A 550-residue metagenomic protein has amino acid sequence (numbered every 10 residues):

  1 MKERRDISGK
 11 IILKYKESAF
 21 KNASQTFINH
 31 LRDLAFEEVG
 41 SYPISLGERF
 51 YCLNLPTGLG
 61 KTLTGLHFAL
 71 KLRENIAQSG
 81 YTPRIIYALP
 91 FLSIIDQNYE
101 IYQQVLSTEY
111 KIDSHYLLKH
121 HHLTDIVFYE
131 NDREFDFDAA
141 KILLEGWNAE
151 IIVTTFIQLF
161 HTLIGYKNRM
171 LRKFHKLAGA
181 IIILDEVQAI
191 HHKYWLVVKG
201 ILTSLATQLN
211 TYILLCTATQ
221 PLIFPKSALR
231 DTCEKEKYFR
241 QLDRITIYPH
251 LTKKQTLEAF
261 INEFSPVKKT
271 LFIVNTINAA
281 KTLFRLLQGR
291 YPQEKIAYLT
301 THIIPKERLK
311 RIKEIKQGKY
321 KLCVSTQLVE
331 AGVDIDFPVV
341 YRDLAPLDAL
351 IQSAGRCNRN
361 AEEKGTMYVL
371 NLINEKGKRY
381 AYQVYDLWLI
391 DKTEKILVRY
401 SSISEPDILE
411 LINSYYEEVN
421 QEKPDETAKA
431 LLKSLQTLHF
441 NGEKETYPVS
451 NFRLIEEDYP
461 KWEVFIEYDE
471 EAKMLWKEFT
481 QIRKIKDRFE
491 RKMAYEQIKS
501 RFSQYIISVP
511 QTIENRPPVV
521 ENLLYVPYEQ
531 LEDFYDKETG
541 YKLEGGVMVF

Functional and structural regions predicted by a protein language model:
M1-Y51, Y459, Q530-F550: ATP-dependent helicase/translocase motor core
G47-A69: Walker A/P-loop
T82-S107, H121-T124, L222, I277: Conserved Walker A/P-loop ATP-binding site and its immediately adjacent core in helicase/helicase-like ATPase domains
R84-I95, E263-Q288: Conserved strand-helix element at the start of the C-terminal RecA-like helicase core
E109-I164: Inter-Walker segment of RecA-like/P-loop motor cores
L118-E130, N275-N278, I296-K310, V324-E330: Conserved helicase motor
A206, Q255-N262, N278-Y291, Y298-K313 (+3 more regions): C-terminal helicase lobe and adjacent C-terminal extensions/tails of nucleic-acid helicase motors
Y212, C216-S265: Interdomain hinge/linker at the junction between the two RecA-like core domains of SF2 helicases
